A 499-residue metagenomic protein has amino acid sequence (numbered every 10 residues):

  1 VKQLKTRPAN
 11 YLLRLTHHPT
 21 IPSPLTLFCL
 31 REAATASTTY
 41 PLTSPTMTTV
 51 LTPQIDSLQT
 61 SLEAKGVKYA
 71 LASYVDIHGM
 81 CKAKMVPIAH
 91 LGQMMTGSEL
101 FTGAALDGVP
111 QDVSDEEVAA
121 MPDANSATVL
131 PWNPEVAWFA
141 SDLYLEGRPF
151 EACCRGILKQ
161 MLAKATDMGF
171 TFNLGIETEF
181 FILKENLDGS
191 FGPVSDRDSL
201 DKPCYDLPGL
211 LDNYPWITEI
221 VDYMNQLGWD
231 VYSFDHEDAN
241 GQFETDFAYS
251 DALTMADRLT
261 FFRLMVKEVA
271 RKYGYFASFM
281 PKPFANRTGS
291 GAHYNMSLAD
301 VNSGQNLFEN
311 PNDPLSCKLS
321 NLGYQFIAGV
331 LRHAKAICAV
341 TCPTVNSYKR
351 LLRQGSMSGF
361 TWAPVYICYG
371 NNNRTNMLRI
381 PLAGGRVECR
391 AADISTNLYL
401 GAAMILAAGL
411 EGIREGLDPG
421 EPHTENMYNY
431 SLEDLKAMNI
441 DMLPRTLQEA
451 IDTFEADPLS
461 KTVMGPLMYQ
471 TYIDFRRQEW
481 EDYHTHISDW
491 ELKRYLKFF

Functional and structural regions predicted by a protein language model:
Q3-L4: Cationic, low-complexity basic patches in intrinsically disordered or flexible, solvent-exposed regions
N10-Y11, H17-H18, Y40: Intrinsic-disorder-associated, low-complexity terminal segments enriched in Asp/Asn/His/Tyr and depleted of Lys/Arg
S44-S233, S250, M255-F261, Y275 (+1 more regions): ATP/Mg2+-dependent ligation/transfer catalytic cores
D56, F261, E268-R271, Y275-A277 (+1 more regions): Catalytic-core signal marking the mid-to-C-terminal active-site face
T128-E135, T171-N173, F234-A239, R287 (+2 more regions): Short glycine/proline-enriched loop/turn "hinge" motifs that connect secondary-structure elements and lie
E179-F191, H236, N240-S250, M280-G304: Histidine-centered divalent-metal-coordination microenvironment in nucleic-acid enzymes
P208-W216, S233-A239, D251-F262, V266 (+3 more regions): Short, contiguous, pocket-lining structural segments that sit at or immediately flank catalytic/ligand-binding sites
